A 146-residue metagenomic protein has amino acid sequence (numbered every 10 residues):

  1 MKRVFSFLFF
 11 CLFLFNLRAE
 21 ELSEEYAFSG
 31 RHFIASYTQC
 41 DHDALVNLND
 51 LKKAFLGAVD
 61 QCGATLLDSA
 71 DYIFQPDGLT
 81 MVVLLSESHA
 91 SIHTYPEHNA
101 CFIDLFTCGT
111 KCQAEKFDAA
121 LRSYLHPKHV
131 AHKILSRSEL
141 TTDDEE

Functional and structural regions predicted by a protein language model:
M1-K2, I73: N-terminal hydrophobic targeting signals that begin at the initiator methionine
K2-F10: Sec-dependent signal peptide recognition, specifically the positively charged N-region followed immediately by
F9-E146: Polybasic/polar functional segments that serve as interface/processing modules
